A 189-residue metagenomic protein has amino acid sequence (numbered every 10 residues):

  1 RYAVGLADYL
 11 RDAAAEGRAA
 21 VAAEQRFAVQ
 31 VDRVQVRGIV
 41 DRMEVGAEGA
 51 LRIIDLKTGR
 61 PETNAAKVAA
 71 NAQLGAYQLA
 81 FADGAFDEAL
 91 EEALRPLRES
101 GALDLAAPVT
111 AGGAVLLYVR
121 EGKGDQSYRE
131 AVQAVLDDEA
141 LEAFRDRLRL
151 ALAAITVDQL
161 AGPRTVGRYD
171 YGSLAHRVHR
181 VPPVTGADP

Functional and structural regions predicted by a protein language model:
R1-P189: RecB-family 4Fe-4S metal-dependent nuclease core
